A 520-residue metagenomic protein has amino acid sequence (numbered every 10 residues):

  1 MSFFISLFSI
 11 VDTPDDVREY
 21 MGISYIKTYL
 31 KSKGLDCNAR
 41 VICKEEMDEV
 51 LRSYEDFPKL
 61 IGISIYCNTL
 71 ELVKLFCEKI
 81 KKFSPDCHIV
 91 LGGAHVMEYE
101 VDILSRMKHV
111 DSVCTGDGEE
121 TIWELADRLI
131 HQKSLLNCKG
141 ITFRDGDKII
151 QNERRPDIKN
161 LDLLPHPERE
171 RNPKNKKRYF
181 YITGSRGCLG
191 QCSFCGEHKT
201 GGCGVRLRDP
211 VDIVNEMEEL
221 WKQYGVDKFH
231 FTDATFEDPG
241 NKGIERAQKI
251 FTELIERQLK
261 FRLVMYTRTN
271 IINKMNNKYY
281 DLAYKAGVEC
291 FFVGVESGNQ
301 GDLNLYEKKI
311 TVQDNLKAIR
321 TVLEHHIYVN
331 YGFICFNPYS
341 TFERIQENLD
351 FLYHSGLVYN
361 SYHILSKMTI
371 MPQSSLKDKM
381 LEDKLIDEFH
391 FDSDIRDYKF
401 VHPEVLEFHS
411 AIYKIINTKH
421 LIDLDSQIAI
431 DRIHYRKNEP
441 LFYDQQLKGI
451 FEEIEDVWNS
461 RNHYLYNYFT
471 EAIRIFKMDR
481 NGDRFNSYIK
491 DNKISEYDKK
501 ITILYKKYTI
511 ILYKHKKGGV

Functional and structural regions predicted by a protein language model:
S2-I10, K31-S32, D36, M47-D48 (+3 more regions): Radical SAM enzyme core and accessory elements
V11-M21, I65-L70: A short, glycine/small-residue-rich beta-strand->loop->alpha-helix junction that serves as a flexible
P14, G146, G190, P239-N241 (+3 more regions): Flexible glycine/acidic-rich beta-alpha junction loops that bind and position SAM and/or redox cofactors in anaerobic
I26-K31, L35-R154, Q373: Glycine-rich beta-alpha loop elements in corrinoid/cobalamin-binding modules across cobalamin-dependent enzymes
Y66, A94, A234-F236, Y266-N270 (+3 more regions): Active-site beta-loop-alpha junctions enriched in small/polar residues
E100-R106, Y279, Y339-Y353: Catalytic cores of alpha/beta
C138, T142-Y181, I503: N-terminal [4Fe-4S]-dependent radical SAM core
D162-V329, D350: Radical SAM [4Fe-4S] cluster-binding motif and immediate context
